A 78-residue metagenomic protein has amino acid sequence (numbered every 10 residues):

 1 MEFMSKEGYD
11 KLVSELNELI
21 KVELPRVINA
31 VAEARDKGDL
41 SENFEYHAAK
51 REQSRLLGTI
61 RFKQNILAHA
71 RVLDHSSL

Functional and structural regions predicted by a protein language model:
M1-N17, K21-R51, R55-R61, L67: N-terminal cationic and glycine-rich segments that engage phosphates or anionic surfaces
N43, A70-L78: Glycine/charge-rich, flexible interdomain linkers and switch-proximal surface loops that mediate coupling
